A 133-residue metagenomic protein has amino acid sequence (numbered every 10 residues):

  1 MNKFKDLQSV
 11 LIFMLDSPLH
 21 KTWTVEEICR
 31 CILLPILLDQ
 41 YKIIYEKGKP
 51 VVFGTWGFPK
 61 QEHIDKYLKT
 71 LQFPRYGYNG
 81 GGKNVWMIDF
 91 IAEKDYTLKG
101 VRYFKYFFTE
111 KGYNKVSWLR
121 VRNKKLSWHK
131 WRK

Functional and structural regions predicted by a protein language model:
M1-C29: Short amphipathic alpha-helix that is part of the acyltransferase structural core
N2-K3, R30-P35, K105-K111: Short linear motifs in intrinsically disordered
V10, P50-F53, I64, F73: Generic intrinsically disordered, low-complexity segments enriched for polar/acidic and small residues
D16, K49, V121-K124: Intrinsically disordered, low-complexity regions enriched in Ser/Pro/Gly/Gln/His and often acidic
E27-L33, D39-I43, T70-G77: Short secondary-structure capping micro-motifs at structural edges
L37-G57: Conserved beta-hairpin
E62-R132: Acyl-donor binding region in acyl/amide transferases
